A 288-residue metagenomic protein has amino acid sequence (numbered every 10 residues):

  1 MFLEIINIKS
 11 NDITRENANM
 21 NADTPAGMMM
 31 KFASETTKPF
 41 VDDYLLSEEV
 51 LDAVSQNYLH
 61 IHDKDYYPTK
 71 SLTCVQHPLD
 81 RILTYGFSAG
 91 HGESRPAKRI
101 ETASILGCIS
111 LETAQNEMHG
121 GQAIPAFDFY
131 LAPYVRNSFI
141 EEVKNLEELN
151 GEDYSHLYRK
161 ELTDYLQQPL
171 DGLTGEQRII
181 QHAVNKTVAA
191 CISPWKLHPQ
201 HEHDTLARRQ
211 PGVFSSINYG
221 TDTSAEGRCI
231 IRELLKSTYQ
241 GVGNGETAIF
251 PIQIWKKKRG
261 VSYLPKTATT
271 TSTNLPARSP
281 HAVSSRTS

Functional and structural regions predicted by a protein language model:
F2-S288: Conserved catalytic cores of very large enzyme subunits
